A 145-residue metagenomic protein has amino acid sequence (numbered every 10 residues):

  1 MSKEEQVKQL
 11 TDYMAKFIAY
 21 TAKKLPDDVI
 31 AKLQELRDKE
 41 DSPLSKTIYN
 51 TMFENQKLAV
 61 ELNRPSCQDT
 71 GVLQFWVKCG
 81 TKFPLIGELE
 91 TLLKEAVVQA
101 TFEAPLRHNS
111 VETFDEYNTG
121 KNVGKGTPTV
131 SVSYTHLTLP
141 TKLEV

Functional and structural regions predicted by a protein language model:
M1-Y49, A59: Acidic/polar, glycine-rich intrinsically disordered N-terminal extensions of enzymes
A15, Q34, Y49-F53, E90 (+2 more regions): Predominant activation on well-ordered alpha-helical scaffold segments within soluble catalytic domains
E40-R64, T119-G124: Translation machinery proteins
R64-P65, V72-Q74, K142: Structural motif
P65-S66, S133-Y134: Replace "in large, NTP-powered and nucleic-acid-processing enzymes" with "in large, NTP-powered factors and other
G71-S133: A generic, well-ordered mixed alpha/beta core segment in the N-terminal half of proteins
T135-T141: Conserved small/polar residues in nucleotide/adenosyl-binding loops
